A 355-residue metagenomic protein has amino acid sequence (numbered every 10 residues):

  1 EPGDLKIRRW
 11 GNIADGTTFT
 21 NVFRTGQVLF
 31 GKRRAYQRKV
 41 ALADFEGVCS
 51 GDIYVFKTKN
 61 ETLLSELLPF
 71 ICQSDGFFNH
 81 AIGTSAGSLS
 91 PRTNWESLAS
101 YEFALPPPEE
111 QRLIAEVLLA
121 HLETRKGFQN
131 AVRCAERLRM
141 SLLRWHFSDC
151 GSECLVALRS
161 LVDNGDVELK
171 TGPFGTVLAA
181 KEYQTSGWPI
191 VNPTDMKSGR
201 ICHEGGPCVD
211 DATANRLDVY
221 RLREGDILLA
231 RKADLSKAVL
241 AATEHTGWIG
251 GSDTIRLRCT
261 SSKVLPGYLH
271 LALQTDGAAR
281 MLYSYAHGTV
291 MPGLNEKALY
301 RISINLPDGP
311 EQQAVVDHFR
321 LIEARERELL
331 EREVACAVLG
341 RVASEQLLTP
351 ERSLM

Functional and structural regions predicted by a protein language model:
E1-L5, R9-F19, Y36, C154-G199 (+1 more regions): Low-complexity, Lys/Gly-biased intrinsically disordered segments
F19-N21, T25-Q73, N192-P193, A212-Q274: A short beta-sheet element
R33, G47-Y54, A86-E109, T185 (+3 more regions): A short glycine-rich beta-alpha junction/loop motif
R34, V117-L119, A233, R320: Short, surface-exposed secondary-structure boundary micro-motifs
V40, R200-E204: Cytochrome P450 core scaffold surrounding the K-helix E-X-X-R motif and the conserved "meander" helix-loop region
C72, L118, V162-G165, L273 (+3 more regions): Hydrophobic aliphatic residues
F77-H80, A278-L282: Periplasmic-binding protein-like
S100, A104-R112, L122-F174, R301 (+3 more regions): Non-catalytic DNA-recognition/assembly elements of restriction-modification systems
